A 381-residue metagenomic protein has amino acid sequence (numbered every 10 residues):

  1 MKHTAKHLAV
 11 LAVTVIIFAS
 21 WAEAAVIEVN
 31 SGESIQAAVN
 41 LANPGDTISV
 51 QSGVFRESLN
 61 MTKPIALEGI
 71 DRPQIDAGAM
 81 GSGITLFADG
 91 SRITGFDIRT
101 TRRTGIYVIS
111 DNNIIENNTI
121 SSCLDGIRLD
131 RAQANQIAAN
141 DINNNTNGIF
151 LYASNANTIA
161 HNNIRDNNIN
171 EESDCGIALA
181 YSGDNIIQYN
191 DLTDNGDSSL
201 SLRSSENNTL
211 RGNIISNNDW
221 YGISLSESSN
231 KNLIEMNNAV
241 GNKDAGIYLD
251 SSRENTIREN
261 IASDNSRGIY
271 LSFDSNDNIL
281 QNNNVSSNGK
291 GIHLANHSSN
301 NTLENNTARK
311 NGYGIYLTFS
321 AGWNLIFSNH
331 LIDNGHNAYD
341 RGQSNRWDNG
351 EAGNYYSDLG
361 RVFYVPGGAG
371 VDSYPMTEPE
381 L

Functional and structural regions predicted by a protein language model:
M1-A9: Bacterial N-terminal signal peptides that target proteins for export
V10-A19: Bacterial N-terminal signal peptides
S20-A24: Sec/Tat signal peptide C-region and signal peptidase I cleavage site
A25-R56: Acidic Gly/Asp/Thr-rich repetitive segments characteristic of extracellular carbohydrate-active and adhesion proteins
S31, S52, P64-I106: Right-handed parallel beta-helix/beta-spiral solenoid domain characteristic of secreted/periplasmic
D46-S49, Q74, S299, E304 (+1 more regions): Acidic, glycine- and Ser/Thr-rich low-complexity intrinsically disordered tracts in extracellular/secreted proteins
A77-T85, T100-S110, S122-A132, N144-S154 (+9 more regions): Extracellular beta-strand/beta-solenoid scaffold signature
